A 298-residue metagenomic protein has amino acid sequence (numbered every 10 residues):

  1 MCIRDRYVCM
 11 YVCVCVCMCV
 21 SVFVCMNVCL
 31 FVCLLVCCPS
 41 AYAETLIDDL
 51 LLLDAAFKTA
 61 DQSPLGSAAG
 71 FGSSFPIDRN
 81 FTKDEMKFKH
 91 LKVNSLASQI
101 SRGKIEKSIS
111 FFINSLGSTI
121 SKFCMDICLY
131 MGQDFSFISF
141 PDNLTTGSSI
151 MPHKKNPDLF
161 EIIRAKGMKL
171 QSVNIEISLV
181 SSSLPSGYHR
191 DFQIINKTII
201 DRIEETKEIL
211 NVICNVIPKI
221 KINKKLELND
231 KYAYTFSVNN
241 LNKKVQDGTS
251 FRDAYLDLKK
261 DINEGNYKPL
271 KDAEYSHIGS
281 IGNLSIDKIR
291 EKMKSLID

Functional and structural regions predicted by a protein language model:
M1-I3, V32: Short, small-residue-biased leader/transition segments that mark boundaries at the very start of proteins
R4-C9, C17, C25: Hydrophobic alpha-helical hairpins/lids featuring a short glycine-rich hinge
C25-L35: Acidic interhelical loop/turn segments
L34-V180: Internal glycine-rich alpha/beta core junctions
S136, M151-D298: Glycine-rich cofactor/substrate-binding loops
